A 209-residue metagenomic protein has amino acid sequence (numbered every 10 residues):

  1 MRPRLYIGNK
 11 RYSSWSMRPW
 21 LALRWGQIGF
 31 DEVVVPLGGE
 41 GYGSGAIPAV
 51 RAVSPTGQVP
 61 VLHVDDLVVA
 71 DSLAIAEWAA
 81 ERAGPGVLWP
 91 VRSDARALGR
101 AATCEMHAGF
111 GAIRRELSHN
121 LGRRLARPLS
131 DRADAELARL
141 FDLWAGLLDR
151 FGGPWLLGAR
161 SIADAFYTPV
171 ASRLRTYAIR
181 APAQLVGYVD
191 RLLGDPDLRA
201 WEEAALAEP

Functional and structural regions predicted by a protein language model:
M1-L129: GST-like domain detector, emphasizing the conserved glutathione-binding G-site in the N-terminal thioredoxin-like
L5-I7, G158, R175-T176, A200-W201: Short, contiguous strand/loop micro-motifs
W15, W20, A70, W89 (+3 more regions): Tryptophan-centric aromatic hotspots in well-structured domains and transmembrane helices
E32, A183, W201-E202: A generic structural-conservation signal
A52, G194, E203: Phosphate-coordinating loops and pocket residues in cytosolic domains that bind phosphorylated ligands
M106-G194: GST-like fold's C-terminal all-alpha helical module
E202-P209: Terminal-tail/helix-coil boundary detector
